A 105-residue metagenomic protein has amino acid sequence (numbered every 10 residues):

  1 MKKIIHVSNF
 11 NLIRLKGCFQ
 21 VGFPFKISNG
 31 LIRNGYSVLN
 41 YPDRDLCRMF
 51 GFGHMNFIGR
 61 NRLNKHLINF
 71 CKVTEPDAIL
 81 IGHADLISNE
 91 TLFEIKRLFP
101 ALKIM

Functional and structural regions predicted by a protein language model:
M1-K2, L102: Generic cytosolic/nucleocytoplasmic N-terminal low-complexity/intrinsically disordered segments
K2-G17: Nucleotide-activated donor-dependent transferases that construct or modify glycoconjugates
N9-F10, G22-G30, N34-M105: Extended catalytic core of nucleotide-activated donor transferases of GT-like folds
